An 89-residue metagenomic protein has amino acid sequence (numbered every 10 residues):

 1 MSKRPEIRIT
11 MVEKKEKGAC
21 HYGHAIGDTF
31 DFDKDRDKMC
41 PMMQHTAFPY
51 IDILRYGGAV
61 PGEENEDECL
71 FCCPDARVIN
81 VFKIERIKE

Functional and structural regions predicted by a protein language model:
M1-M11: Short, basic/aromatic beta-hairpin or loop at an interaction surface
K14-A19: Short alpha-helix capping/helix-loop boundary micro-motifs
P41-G58: Short, compositionally biased
G57-E89: Short, compact, well-ordered microdomains
